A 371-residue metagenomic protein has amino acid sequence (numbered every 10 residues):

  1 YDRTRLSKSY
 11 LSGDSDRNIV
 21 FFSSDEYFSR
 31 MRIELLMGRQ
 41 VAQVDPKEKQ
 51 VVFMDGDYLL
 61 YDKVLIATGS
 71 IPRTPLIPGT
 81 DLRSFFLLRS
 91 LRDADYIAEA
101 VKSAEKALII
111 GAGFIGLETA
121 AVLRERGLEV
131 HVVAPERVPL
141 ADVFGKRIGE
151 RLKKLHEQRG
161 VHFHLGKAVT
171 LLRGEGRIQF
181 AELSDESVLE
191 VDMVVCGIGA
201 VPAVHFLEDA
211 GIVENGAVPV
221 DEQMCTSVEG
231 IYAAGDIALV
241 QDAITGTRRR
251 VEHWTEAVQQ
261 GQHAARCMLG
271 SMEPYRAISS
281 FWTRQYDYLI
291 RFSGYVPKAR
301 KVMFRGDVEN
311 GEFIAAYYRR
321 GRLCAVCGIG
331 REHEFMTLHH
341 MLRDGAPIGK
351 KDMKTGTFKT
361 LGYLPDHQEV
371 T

Functional and structural regions predicted by a protein language model:
Y1-E34, A120-F144, T337: Beta1-alpha1 glycine-rich phosphate/pyrophosphate-binding loop at the start of Rossmann-like nucleotide-binding domains
F21-L108, E182-S184, V195-G197, P202 (+1 more regions): FAD-binding core/adjacent interface of flavoenzyme oxidoreductases
L35-V52, L59, R126-E222: A Rossmann-like FAD-binding core segment of flavoenzymes
D81-S103, G176-E182, V188-H263: FAD-site-proximal beta/loop scaffold in flavoenzymes
I115: Hydrophobic/small residue at the entry helix of a nucleotide-binding pocket
I237-M336: Mid-to-C-terminal Rossmann-like scaffold of FAD/NAD(P)H-dependent oxidoreductases
N310-V370: C-terminal auxiliary extensions adjacent to catalytic cores
